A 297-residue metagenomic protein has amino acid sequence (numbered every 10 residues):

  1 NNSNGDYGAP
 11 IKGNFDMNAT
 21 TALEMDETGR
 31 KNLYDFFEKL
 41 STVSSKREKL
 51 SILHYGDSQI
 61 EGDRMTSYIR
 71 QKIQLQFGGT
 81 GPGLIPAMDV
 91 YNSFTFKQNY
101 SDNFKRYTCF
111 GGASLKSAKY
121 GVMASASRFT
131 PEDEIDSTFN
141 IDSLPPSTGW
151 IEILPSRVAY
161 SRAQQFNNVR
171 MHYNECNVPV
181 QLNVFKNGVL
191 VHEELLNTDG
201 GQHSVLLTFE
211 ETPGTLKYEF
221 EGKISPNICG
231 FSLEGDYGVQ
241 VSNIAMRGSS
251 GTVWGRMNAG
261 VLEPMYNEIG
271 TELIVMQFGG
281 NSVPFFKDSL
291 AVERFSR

Functional and structural regions predicted by a protein language model:
N1, A126-H192, I224, S232-R297: Alpha-helical cap/lid subdomain in secreted, periplasmic, or secretory-pathway luminal O-acyl-processing enzymes
N4-H54: Membrane/wall-proximal cationic-aromatic binding patches
Y34, E38, D63, S67 (+4 more regions): Solvent-exposed, polar/charged alpha-helical surfaces in well-ordered, non-transmembrane soluble domains, broadly
S41, G62, L75-F166, H172 (+1 more regions): Glycan-recognition and processing domains
S51-G56, I60-G62, G81-P86, V239-A245 (+1 more regions): Structural recognition of the beta-strand scaffold that forms the well-ordered cores of secreted hydrolase catalytic
I60, R64, R70-G79, N267-G270 (+1 more regions): Sec-exported extracytoplasmic/periplasmic mature domains
V158-S161, D199-T215, E221-N227: Beta-sandwich interaction modules
V189-G201: Solvent-exposed serine/threonine-rich low-complexity stretches and specific carbohydrate-binding patches
